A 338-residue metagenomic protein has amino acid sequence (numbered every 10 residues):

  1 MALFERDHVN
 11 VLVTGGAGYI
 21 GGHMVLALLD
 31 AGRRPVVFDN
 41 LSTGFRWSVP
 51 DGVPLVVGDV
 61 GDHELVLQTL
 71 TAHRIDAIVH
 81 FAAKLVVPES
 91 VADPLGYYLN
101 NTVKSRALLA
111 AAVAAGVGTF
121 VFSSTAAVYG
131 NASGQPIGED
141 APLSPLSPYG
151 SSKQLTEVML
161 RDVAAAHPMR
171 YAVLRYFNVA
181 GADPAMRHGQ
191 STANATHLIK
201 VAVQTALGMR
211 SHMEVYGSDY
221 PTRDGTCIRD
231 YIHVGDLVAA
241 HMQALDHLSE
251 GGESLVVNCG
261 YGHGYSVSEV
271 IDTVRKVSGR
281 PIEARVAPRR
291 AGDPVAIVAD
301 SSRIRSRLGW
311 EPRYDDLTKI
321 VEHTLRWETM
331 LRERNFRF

Functional and structural regions predicted by a protein language model:
M1-A182: N-terminal Rossmann-like NAD(P)+-binding domain of SDR-like oxidoreductases, especially those catalyzing
G16, G44-R46, G58, P88 (+10 more regions): Glycine-centered small-residue hotspots that permit tight backbone geometry or close packing
R46, F177-L198, G208-R229: Short, flexible, glycine-rich and Lys/Arg-enriched loop motifs at helix boundaries that contact anionic partners
Y98, L146-Q154, H188, T192-K200 (+1 more regions): Short-chain dehydrogenase/reductase
L160, A202, I304-R305: Structural element of the ATP-grasp superfamily
L207-F338: C-terminal substrate-binding subdomain of Rossmann-fold SDR/epimerase-dehydratase oxidoreductases
